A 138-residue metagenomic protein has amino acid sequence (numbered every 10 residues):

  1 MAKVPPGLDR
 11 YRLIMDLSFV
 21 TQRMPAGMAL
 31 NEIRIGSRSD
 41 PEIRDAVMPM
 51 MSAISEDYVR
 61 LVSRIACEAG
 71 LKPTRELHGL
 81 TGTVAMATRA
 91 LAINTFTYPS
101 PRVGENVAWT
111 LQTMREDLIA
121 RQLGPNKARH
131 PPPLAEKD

Functional and structural regions predicted by a protein language model:
M1-G27, L77-V84: Hydrophobic alpha-helical connector segments
A2-P5, R38, E42: Residues in soluble alpha-helical coiled-coils and helical-bundle/repeat scaffolds
Y11-M15, S55, V107-R115: Hydrophobic core segments within long, regular secondary-structure runs in both alpha- and beta-rich folds
Q22-N31, P41-E68, G79, E105-W109: Amphipathic alpha-helical packing segments from all-alpha helical-bundle domains
R44, I65-K137: Hydrophobic/aromatic-rich alpha-helical bundle segments in the mid-to-C-terminal region
